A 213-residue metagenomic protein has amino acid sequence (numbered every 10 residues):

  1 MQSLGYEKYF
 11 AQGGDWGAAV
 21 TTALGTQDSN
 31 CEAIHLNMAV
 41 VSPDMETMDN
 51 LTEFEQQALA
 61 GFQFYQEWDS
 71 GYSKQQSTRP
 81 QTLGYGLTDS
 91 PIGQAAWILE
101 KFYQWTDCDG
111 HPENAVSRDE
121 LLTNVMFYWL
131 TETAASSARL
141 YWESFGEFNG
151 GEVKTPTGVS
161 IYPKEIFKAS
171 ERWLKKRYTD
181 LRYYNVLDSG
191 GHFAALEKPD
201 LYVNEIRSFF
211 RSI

Functional and structural regions predicted by a protein language model:
S3-Q57: Conserved hydrolase catalytic core segment
F10-G14, A58, W68, L83 (+1 more regions): Generic detector of intrinsically disordered, low-complexity, polar/charged segments
A11, A18-A19, A23, A33 (+7 more regions): A sequence-composition feature that detects small, non-aromatic residues
V41-Y65, I161, F167-L174: Membrane-interacting alpha-helical segments
D49-P80, G150-E152: The feature captures the conserved acid-bearing segment of alpha/beta-hydrolase catalytic domains
Q76-I213: C-terminal subdomain of alpha/beta-hydrolase-fold enzymes, centered on the catalytic histidine and its supporting
